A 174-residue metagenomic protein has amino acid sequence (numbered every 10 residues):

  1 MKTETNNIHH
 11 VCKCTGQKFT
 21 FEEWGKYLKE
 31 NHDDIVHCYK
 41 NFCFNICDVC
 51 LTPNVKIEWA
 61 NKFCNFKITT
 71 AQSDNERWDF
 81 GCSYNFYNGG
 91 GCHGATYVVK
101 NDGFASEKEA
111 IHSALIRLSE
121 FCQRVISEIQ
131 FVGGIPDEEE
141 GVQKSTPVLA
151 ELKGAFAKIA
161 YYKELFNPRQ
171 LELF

Functional and structural regions predicted by a protein language model:
M1-C64, E138, E151, A155-F174: Negatively charged, low-complexity tracts enriched in Asp/Glu with abundant Ser/Thr
G16, H32, Q123, V132-G133: Short, flexible coil/linker elements and helix-boundary hinge sites characteristic of intrinsically disordered
F19, A105-E109, S113, E140-Q143 (+1 more regions): Alpha-helix boundary/N-cap detector
D48-F86: Amphipathic, interaction-prone secondary-structure segments
N85-E120: A short, exposed loop/beta-hairpin motif centered on an aromatic-Gly-Thr core
L115-V132: Short arginine-rich
F131, I135, E139-Q143, L173: Short, glycine-biased loop/turn motifs at secondary-structure junctions and in low-complexity Ser/Thr/Pro-rich termini
